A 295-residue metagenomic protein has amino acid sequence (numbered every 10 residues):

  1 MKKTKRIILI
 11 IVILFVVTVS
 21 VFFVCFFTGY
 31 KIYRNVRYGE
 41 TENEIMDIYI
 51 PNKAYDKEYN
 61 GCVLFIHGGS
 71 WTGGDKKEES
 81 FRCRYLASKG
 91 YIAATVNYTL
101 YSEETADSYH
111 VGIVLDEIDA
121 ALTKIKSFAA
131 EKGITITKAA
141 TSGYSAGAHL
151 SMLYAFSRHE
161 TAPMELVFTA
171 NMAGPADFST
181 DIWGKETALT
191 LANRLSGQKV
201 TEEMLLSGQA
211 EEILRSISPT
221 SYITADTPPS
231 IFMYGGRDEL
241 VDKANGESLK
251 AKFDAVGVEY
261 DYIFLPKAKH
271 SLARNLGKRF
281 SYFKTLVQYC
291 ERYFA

Functional and structural regions predicted by a protein language model:
F22-E58: N-terminal cap/lid segment of alpha/beta-hydrolase-fold proteins
E58-G69: Short beta-strand element of the alpha/beta-hydrolase
G74-C83, A94-K138, N275-S281: Catalytic nucleophile-loop/oxyanion-hole region of alpha/beta-hydrolase and closely related hydrolase-like folds
G143-G147, S151: Gly/Ala-rich beta-loop-alpha elbow adjacent to hydrolase catalytic centers
F156-Q209: Hydrolase active-site cap/lid region
D226, F232-Y234, D238: Short beta-strand/loop motif that positions the catalytic acidic residue of the alpha/beta-hydrolase fold
M233, E247-A295: C-terminal catalytic histidine-bearing segment of alpha/beta-hydrolase fold enzymes
E239-N245: Conserved alpha/beta-hydrolase "acid-adjacent" motif
